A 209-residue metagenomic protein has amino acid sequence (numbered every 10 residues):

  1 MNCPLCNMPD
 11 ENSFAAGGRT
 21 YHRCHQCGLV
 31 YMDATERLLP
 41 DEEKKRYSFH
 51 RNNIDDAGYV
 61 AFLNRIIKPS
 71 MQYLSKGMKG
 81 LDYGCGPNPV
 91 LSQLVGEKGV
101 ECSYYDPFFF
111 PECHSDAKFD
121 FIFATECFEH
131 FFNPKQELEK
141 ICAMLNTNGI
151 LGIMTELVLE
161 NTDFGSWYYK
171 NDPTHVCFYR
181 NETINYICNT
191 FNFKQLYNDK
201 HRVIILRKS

Functional and structural regions predicted by a protein language model:
M1-F121, T125, L138, M154 (+3 more regions): Conserved N-terminal segment of class I S-adenosyl-L-methionine
S75, F132, N146: Short conserved AdoMet
E126, H130: A short His-aromatic
F131-I141, T155: A short, conserved alpha-helix within the catalytic core of class I
N148-E156: Conserved beta-strand signature within the Rossmann-like core of class I S-adenosyl-L-methionine
T155-C177, E182-T183, I187: Short, glycine-/aromatic-enriched active-site segment of Class I SAM-dependent methyltransferases
F191-S209: Core SAM-dependent methyltransferase catalytic element
